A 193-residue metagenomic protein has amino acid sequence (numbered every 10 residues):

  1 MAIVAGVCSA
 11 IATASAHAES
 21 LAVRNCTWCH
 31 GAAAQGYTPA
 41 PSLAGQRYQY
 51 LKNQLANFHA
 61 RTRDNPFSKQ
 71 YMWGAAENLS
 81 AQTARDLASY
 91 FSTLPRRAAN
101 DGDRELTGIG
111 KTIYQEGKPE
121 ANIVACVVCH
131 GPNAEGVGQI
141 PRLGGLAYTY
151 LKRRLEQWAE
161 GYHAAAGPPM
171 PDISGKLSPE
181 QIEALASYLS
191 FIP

Functional and structural regions predicted by a protein language model:
M1-A10: Bacterial N-terminal signal peptides
S9-A22, A33-P39, T93-P119, P141 (+1 more regions): Electrostatic cytochrome c docking/interface patches
H17-T27, G36, A44, Y48-Q49 (+5 more regions): Sequence context surrounding c-type heme c attachment/ligation sites in exported
N25-A33, L87, F91, I123-N133 (+1 more regions): The canonical Cys-X-X-Cys-His
Y37-A44, F58-G102, V137-R142, G161-I192: Axial heme c-ligation environment in periplasmic c-type cytochrome domains
